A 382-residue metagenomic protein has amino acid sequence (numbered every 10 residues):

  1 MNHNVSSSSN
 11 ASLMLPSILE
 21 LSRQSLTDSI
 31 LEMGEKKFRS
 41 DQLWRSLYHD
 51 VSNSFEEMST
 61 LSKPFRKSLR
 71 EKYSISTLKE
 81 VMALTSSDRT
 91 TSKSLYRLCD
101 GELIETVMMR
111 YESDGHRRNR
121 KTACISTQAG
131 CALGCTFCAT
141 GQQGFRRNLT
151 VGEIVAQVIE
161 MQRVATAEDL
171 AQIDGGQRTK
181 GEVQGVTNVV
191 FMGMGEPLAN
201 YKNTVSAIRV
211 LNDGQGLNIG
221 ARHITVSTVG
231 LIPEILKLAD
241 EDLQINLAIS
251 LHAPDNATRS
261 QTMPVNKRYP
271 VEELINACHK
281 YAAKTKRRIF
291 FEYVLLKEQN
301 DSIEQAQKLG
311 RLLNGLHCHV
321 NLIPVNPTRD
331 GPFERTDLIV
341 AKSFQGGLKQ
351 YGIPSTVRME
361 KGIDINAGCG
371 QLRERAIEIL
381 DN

Functional and structural regions predicted by a protein language model:
M1-I104, R110-E112, N119, D169-D174 (+3 more regions): Auxiliary Fe-S-binding modules of radical SAM enzymes
S86-S87, S113, S126-T127, S227 (+1 more regions): Short linear Ser/Thr-Pro motifs
K93, T122-C124, V190, T225: Short aromatic/hydrophobic contact patches that present stacked aromatics for nucleic-acid/ligand binding
S94, T106, A123-I125, I249: Short beta-strand motif preference
M108-M109, N203: Residue-level structural signal for beta-strand termini and adjacent loop
E112-Q162, A167: Canonical Radical SAM [4Fe-4S] cluster-binding loop centered on the CxxxCxxC motif and its immediate flanking residues
R163-D169, G185-Y351, S355-T356: Conserved AdoMet/S-adenosylmethionine-binding subsite of the radical SAM
